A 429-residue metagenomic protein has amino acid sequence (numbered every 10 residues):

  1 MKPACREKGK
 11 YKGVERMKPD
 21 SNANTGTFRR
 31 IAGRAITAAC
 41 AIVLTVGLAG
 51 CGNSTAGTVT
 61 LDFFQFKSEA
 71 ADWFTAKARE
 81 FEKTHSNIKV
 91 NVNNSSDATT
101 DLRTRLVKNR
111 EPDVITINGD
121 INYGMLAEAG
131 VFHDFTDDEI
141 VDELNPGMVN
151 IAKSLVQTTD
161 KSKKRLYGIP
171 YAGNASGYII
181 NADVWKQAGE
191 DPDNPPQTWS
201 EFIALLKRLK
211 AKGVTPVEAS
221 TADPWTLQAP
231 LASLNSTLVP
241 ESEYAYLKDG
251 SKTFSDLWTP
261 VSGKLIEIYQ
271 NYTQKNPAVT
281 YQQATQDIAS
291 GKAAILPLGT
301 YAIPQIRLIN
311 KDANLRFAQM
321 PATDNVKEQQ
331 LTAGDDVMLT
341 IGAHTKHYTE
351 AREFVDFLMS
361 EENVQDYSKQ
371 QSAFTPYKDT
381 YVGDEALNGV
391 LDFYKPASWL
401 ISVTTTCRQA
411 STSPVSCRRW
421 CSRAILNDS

Functional and structural regions predicted by a protein language model:
K2, R6-G13, K18-A129, V141 (+9 more regions): Conserved N-terminal structural module of periplasmic/extracytoplasmic solute-binding proteins
K83-T84, V107, A188, Q270 (+1 more regions): Extracytoplasmic/periplasmic substrate-recognition and gating elements
N94-L102, Q197-I203, N276-A289: Short helix-initiation/N-cap motifs at beta->coil->alpha
D120-G177, I203, F317-A318: Hinge/lid segment of periplasmic solute-binding proteins
T136-I151, N194-P195, L238-P260, L308-N310 (+1 more regions): Short, solvent-exposed loop/beta-turn-alpha elements that line the ligand-binding surface or hinge of extracytoplasmic
K161, A333, Q371-D379, N388-S429: C-terminal capping/gating helix-and-loop segments adjacent to ligand/active sites or protein-protein/ligand interfaces
K163-Y171, S176, E201-G250, A293: Extracytoplasmic/periplasmic solute-binding protein
L205-L209, L247-P277: Glycine-centered hinge/linker elements that transmit conformational signals in sensory and ligand-binding systems
